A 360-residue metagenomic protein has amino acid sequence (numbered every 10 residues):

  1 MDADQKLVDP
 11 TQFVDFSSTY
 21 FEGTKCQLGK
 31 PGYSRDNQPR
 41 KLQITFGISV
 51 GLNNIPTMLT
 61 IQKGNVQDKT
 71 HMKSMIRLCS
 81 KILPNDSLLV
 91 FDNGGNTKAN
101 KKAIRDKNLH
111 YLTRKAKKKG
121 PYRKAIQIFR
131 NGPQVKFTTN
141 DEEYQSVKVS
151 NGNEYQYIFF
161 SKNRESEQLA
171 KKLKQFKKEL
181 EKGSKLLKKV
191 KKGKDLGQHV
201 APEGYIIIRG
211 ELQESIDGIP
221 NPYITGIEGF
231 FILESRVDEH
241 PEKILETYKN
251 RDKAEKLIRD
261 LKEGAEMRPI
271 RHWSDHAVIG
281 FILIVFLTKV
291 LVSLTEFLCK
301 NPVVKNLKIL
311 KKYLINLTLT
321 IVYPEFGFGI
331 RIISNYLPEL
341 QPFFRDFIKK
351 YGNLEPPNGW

Functional and structural regions predicted by a protein language model:
M1-W360: Anion-binding and metal-coordination hotspots
